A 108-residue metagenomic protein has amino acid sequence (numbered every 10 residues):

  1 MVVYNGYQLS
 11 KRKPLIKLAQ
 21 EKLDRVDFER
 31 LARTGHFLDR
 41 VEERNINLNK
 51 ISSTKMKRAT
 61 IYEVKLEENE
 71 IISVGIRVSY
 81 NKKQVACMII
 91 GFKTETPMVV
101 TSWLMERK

Functional and structural regions predicted by a protein language model:
M1-K108: Ribonuclease/tRNase effector modules and their secretory precursors
